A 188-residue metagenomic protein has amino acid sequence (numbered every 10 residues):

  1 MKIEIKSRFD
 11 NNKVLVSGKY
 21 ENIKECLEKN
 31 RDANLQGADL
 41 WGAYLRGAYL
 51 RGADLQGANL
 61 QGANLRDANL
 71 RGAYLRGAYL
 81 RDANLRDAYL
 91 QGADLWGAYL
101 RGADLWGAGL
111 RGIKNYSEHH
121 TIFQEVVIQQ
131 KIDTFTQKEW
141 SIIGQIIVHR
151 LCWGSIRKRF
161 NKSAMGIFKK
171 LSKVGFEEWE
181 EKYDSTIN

Functional and structural regions predicted by a protein language model:
M1-G37, W41, Q91, W96-N188: Intrinsic low-complexity/IDR segments
N34-R111: Thr-biased low-complexity repeat/linker tracts and other Thr-enriched repetitive architectures
